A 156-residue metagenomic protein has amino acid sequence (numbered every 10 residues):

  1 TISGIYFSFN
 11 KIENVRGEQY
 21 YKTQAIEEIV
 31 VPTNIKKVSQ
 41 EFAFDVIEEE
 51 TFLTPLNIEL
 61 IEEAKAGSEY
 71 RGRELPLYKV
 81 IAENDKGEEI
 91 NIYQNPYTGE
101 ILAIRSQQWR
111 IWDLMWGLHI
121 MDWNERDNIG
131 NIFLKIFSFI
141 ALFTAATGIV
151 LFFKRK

Functional and structural regions predicted by a protein language model:
T1-K156: Conserved histidines in hydrophobic membrane contexts and catalytic metal-binding motifs
